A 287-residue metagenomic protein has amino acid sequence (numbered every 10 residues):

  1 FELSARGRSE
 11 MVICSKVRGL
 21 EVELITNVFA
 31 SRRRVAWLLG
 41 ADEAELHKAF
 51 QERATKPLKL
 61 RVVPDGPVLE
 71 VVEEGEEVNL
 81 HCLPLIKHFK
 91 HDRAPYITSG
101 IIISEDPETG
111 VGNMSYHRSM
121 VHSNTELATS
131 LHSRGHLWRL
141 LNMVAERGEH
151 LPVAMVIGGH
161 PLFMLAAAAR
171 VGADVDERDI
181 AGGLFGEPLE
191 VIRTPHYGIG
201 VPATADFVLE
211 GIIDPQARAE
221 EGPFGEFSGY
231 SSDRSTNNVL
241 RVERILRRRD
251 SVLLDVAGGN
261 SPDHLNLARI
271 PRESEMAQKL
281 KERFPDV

Functional and structural regions predicted by a protein language model:
F1-F224, G229-V239, R244-V287: Extended, highly charged
